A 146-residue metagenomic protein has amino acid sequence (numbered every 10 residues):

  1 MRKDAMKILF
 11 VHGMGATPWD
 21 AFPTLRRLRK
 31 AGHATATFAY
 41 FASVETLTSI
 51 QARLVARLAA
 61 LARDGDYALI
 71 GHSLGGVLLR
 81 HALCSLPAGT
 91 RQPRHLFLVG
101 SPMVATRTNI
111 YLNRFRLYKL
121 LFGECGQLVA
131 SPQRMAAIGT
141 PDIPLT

Functional and structural regions predicted by a protein language model:
R2-M6: A short, charged/proline- and glycine-enriched loop that marks the coil->beta-strand transition at the N-terminal
K7-M14, R27-R29, A34-F41, E45-D142: Serine-dependent carboxylesterase/thioesterase catalytic core of lipase-like alpha/beta-hydrolase/SGNH enzymes
T17-P23: The serine-hydrolase catalytic nucleophile loop
T146: Conserved strand-to-loop "acid loop" that flanks and positions the catalytic carboxylate
